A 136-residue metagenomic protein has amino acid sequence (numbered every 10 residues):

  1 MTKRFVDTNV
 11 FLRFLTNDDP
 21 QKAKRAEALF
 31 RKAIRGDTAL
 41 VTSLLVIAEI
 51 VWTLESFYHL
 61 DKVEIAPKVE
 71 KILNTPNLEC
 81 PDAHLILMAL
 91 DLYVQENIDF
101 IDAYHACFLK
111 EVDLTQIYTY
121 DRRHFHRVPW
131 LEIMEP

Functional and structural regions predicted by a protein language model:
M1-T42, F57-E64, E70: Short, well-structured N-terminal submotif of metal-dependent ribonuclease cores
K3, A106-P136: Acidic, PIN/NYN-like endoribonuclease modules and their adjacent C-terminal/linker elements
D7, T42-S43, I98-D99, D121-R122 (+1 more regions): Histidine- and aromatic-rich ligand-binding microenvironments
R13-L15, T53, V128: Residues that scaffold the ATP/ADP-binding catalytic core of kinase and kinase-like folds
T75-Q116, Y120: Active-site neighborhoods of divalent-metal-dependent phosphate/nucleic-acid chemistry enzymes
